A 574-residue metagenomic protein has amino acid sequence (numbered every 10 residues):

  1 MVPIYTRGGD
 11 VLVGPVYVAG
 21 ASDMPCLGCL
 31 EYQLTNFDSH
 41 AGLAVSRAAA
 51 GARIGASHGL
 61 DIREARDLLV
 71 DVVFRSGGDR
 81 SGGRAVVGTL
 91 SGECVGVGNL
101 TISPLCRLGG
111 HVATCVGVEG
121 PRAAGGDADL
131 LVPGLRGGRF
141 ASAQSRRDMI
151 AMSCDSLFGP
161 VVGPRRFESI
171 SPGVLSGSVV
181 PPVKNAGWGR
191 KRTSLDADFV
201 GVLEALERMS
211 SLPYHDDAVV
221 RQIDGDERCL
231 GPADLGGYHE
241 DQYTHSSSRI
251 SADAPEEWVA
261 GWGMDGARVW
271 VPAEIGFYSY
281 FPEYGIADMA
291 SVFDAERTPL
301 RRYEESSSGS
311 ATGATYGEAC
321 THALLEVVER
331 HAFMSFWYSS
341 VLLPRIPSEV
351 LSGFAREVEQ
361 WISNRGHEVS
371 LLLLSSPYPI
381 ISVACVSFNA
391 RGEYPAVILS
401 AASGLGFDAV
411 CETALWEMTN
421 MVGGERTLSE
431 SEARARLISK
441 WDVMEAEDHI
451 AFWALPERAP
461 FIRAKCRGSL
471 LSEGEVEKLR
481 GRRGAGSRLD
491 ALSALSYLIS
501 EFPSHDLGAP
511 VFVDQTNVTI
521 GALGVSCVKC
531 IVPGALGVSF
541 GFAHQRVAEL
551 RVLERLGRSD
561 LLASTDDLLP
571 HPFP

Functional and structural regions predicted by a protein language model:
M1-L68, P104-G110: E1/E1-like adenylate-forming module used to activate ubiquitin-like modifiers and sulfur-carrier proteins
Y32, R75-S76, R330: A structural signal for alpha-helix termini and helix-coil/disorder junctions
R66-D79: Oxidoreductase and adenylate-handling cofactor-binding alpha/beta cores
S81-P574: Helix-biased "structured C-terminal domain" signature
